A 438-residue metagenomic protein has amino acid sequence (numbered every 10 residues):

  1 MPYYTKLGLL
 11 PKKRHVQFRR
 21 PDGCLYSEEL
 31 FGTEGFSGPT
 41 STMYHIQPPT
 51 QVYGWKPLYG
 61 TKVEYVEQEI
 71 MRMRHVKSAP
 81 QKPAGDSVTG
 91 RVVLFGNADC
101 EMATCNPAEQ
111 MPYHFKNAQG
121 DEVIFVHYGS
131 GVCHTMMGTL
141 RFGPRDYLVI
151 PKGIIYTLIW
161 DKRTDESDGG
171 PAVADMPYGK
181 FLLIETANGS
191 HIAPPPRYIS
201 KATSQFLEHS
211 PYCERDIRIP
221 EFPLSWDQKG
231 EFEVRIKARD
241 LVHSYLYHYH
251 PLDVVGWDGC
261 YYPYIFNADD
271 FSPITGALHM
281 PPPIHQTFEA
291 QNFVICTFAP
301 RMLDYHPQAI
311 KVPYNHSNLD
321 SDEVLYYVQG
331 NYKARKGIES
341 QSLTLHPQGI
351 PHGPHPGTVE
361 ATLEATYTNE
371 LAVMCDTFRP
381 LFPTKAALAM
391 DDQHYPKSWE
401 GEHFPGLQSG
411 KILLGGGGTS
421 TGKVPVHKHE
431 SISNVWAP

Functional and structural regions predicted by a protein language model:
M1-P438: Jelly-roll (double-stranded beta-helix
